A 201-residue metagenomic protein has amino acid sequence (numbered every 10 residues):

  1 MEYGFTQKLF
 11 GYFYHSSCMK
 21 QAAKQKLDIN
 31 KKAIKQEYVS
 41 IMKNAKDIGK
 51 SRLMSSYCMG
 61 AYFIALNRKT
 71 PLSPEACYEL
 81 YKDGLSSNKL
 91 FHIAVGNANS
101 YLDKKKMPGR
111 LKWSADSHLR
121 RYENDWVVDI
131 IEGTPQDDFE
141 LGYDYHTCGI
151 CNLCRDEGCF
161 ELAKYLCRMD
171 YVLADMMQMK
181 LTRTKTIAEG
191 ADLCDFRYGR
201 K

Functional and structural regions predicted by a protein language model:
M1-R68: N-terminal, charged low-complexity regulatory/assembly segments
S17-K26, I48, F91-K105, K180: Charged/polar, low-hydrophobicity segments characteristic of intrinsically disordered regions and flexible loops
A23, L66, T70, H118-L119 (+2 more regions): Hydrophobic, Leu/Ile/Phe/Ala-enriched alpha-helical segments that form helix-helix packing faces
D28-N30, L72-A76, F160, K180: Short coil/loop linkers at secondary-structure junctions
I29, I34, W126-I130, L181: Generic structural motif
C58-Y62, R68-D156: Amphipathic interaction/junction segments at domain boundaries or subunit interfaces
D156-A163: Short, glycine/charged-rich beta-strand-loop motifs at protein surfaces that mediate ligand recognition and catalysis
K164-K201: C-terminal structured interaction module
